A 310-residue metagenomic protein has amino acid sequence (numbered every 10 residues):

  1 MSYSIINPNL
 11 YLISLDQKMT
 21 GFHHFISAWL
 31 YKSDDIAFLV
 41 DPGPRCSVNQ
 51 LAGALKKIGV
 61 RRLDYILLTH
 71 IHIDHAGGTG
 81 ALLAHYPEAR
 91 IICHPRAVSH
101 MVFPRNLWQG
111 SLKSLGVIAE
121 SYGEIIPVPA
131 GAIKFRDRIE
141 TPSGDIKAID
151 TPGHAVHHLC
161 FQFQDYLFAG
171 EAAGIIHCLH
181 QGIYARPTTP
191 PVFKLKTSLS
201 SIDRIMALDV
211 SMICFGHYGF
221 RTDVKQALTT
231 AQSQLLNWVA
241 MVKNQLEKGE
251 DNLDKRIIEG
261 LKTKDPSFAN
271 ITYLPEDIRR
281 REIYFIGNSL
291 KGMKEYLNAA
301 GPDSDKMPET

Functional and structural regions predicted by a protein language model:
S2-I58, F161-A172: Conserved beta-strand hairpin/beta-sheet module of binuclear metal-dependent hydrolase folds, prominently
I5, S99-I149, L199-I202: Metallo-beta-lactamase
V40-G43, D64-I71, I92-H94, T151-G153 (+2 more regions): Active-site neighborhood of phospho(di)ester-bond hydrolases with catalytic His/Asp-centered motifs
C46-S47, I71-A76, V98-M101, A155-H158 (+2 more regions): Active-site environment of divalent metal-dependent phosphoester hydrolases
V48-H94: Active-site metal-binding motif and surrounding structural segment of the metallo-beta-lactamase
D145-D150, V156-K225: Metallo-beta-lactamase
R221-K248, E259-L261: C-terminal functional module detector
N244-T310: C-terminal regulatory/interaction regions
